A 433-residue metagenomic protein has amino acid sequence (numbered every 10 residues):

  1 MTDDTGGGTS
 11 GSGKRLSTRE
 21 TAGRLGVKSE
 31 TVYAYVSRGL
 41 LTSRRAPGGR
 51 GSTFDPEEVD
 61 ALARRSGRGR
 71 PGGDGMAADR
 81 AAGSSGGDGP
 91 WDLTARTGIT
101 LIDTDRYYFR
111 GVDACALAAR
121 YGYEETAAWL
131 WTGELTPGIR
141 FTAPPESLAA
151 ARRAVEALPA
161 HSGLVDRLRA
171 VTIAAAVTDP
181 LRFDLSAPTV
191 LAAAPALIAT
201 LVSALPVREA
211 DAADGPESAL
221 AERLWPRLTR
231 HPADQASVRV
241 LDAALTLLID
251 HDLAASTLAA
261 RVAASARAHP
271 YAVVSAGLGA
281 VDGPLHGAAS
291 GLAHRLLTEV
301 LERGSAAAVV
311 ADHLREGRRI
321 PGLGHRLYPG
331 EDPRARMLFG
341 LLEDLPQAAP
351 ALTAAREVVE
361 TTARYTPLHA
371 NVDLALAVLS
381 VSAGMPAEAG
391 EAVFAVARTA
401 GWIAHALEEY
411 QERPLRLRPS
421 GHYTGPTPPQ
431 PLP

Functional and structural regions predicted by a protein language model:
M1-K14: A detector for short, charged/polar N-terminal pre-domain segments
G13-P433: Hydrophobic alpha-helical bundle cores within soluble ligand-binding/oligomerization subdomains
